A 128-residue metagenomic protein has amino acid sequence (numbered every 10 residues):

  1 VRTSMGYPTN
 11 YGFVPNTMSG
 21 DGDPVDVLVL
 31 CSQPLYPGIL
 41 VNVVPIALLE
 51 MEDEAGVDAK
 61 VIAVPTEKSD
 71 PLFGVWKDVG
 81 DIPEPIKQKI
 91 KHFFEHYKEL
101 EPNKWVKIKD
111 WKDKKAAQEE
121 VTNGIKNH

Functional and structural regions predicted by a protein language model:
V1-H128: Hydrophobic N-terminal alpha-helices or hydrophobic patches in metabolic proteins across all domains of life
